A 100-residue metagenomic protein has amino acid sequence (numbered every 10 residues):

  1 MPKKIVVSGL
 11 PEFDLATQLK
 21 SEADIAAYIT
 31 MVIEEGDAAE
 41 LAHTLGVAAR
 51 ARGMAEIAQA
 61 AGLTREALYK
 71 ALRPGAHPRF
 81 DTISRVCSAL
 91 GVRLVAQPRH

Functional and structural regions predicted by a protein language model:
M1-V47: N-terminal flexible/basic segments that precede or flank functional cores
G46-V47, K70-P74: Conserved interaction-surface patches within small, structured recognition/assembly domains
R50-K70: Short alpha-helical DNA-recognition segment
G75-S88: Short, basic-rich loop-to-helix N-cap that marks the start of a DNA-contacting helix
G91-H100: Short C-terminal boundary/hinge segments that cap the last helix of small helical domains
